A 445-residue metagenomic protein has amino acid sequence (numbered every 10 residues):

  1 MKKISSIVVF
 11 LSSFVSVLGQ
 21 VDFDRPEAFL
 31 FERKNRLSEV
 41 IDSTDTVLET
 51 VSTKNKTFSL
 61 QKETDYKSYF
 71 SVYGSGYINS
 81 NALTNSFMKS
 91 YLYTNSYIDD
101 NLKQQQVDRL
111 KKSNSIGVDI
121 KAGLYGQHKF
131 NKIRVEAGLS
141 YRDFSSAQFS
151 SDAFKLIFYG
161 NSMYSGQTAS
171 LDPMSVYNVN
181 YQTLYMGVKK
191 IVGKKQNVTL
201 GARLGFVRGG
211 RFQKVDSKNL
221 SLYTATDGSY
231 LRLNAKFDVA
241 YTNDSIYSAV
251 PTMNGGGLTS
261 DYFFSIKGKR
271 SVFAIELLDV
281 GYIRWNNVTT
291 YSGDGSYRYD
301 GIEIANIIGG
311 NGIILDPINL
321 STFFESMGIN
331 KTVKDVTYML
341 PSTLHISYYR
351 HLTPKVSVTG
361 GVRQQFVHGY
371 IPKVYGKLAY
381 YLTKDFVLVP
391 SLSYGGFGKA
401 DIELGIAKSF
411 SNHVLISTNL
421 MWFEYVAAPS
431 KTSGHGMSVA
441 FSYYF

Functional and structural regions predicted by a protein language model:
M1-D24, F445: Bacterial Sec-dependent N-terminal signal peptides
S5-S13, S71-Y73, S433-H435: N-terminal leader/targeting segments
F10, S16-V17, R134, E403 (+1 more regions): A generic alpha-helix preference that emphasizes hydrophobic side chains
F23-V250, T289-I318, I416-L420, S438 (+1 more regions): A subset of solvent-exposed loop/turn segments in beta-rich extracellular surface proteins, enriched in glycine
Q167-F445: Outer-membrane beta-barrel porins/channels
